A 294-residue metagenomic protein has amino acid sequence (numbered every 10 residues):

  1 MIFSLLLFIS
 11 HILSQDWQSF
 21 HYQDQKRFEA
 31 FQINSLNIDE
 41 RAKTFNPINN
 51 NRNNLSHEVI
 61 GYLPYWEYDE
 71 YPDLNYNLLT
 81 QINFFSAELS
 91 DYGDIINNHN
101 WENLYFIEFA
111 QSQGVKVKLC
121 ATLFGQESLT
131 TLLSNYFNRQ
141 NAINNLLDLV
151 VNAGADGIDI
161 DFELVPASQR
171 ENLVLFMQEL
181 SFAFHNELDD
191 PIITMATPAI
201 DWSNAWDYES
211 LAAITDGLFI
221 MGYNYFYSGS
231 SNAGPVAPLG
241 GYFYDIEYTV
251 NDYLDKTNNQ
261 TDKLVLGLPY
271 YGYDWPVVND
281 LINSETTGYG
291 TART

Functional and structural regions predicted by a protein language model:
S4-S14: Hydrophobic h-region of N-terminal signal peptides that target proteins for export in Gram-negative bacteria
Q15-D148: Glycan-recognition patch characteristic of GH18 chitinases/ENGases and related GlcNAc/peptidoglycan-binding proteins
R52-L55, D73-L78, A110-Q113, V151-A153 (+3 more regions): Extracellular/periplasmic catalytic domains that process cell-envelope and extracellular macromolecules
V59-G61, T80-F84, V117-A121, I158-I160 (+3 more regions): Hydrophobic faces of well-ordered beta-strands that scaffold small-molecule active sites in alpha/beta enzyme cores
N75-F85, N135-E163, D207-Y225: Structural recognition of alpha->loop->beta junctions
D91-W101, N144, V165-T294: Substrate-binding surface in catalytic domains of secreted glycosidases
L129-L133, V151, E171-N172, A205-D207: Short secondary-structure transition/capping segments
